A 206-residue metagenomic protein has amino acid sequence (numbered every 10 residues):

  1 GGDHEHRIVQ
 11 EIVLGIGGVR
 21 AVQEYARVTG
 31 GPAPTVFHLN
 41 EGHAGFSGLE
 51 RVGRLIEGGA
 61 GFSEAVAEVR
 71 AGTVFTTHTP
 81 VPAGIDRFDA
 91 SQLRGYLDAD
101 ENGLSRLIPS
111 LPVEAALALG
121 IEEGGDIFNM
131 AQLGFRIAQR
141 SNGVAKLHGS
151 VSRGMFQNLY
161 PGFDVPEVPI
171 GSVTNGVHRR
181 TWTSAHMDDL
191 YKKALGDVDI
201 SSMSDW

Functional and structural regions predicted by a protein language model:
G1-W206: Catalytic cores of carbohydrate-active enzymes across secretory and cytosolic contexts
